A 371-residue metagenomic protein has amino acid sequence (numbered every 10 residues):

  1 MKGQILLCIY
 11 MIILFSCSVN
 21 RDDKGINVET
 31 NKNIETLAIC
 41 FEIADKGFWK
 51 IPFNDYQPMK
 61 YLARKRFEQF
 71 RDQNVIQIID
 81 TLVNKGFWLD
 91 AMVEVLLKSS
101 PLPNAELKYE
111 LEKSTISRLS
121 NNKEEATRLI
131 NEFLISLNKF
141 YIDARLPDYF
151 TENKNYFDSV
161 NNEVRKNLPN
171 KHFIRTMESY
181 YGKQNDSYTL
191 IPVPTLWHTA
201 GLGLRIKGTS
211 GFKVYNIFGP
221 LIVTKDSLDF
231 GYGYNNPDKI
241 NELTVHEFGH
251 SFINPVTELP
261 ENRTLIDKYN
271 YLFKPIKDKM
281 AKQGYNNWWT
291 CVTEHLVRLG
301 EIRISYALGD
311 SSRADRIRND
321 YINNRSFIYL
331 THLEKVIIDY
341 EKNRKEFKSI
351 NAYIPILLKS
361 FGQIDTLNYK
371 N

Functional and structural regions predicted by a protein language model:
M1-K24: Bacterial Sec-dependent N-terminal signal peptides
N20-Y109, R325-I338, K342-I350: N-terminal mature-domain "stem" immediately C-terminal to a signal peptide or N-terminal signal-anchor/transmembrane
I76-I174: Long, mid-chain structured domain cores
S117-S120, G203-D238: Active-site scaffold of zinc-dependent metalloenzymes
F157-F218: Auxiliary, metal-adjacent structural segments of Zn-dependent hydrolase domains
D238-E258: Active-site recognition of the HExxH zinc-binding catalytic motif
N254-A281: Post-HEXXH active-site segment of zinc metalloproteases
L299-N371: Pan-zinc metallopeptidase signature
